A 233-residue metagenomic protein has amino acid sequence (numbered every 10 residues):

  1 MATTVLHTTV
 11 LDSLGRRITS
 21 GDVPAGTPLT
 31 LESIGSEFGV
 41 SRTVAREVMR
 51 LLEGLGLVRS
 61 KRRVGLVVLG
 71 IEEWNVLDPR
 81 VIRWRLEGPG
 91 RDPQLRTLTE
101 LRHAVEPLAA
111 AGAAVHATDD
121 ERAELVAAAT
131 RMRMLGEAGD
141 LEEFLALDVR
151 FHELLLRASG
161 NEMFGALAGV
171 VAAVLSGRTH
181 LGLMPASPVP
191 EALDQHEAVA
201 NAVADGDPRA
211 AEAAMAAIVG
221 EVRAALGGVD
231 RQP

Functional and structural regions predicted by a protein language model:
M1-A104, A111, Q232-P233: Short linear motifs at protein or domain termini
V5, A123, S187-P190: Short helix-capping and inter-helix turn/linker motifs at the boundaries of alpha-helical repeat units
R16, S20, M134, R157 (+1 more regions): Surface-exposed charged/polar residues within alpha-helices that form helix-capping/stabilizing sites and interaction
L31, G139, G160-E162, G206-D207: Short loop-to-helix capping motifs
L77, R83, P89-G90, L101-A117 (+2 more regions): Hydrophobic, amphipathic alpha-helical faces that serve as interaction scaffolds
A129, R133, A138, A166 (+1 more regions): C-terminal all-alpha effector/ligand-binding and dimerization domain of prokaryotic HTH-type transcriptional repressors
